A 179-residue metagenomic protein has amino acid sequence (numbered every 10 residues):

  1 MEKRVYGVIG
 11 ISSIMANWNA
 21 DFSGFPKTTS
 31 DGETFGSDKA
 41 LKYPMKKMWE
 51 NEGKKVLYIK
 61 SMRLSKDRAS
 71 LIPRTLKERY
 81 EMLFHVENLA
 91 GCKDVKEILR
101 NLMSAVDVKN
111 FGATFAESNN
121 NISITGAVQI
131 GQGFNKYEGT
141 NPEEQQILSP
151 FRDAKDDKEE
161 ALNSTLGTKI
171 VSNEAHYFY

Functional and structural regions predicted by a protein language model:
M1-Y179: RNA-binding basic/glycine-rich loop and surface signature characteristic of RAMP-family CRISPR effectors
